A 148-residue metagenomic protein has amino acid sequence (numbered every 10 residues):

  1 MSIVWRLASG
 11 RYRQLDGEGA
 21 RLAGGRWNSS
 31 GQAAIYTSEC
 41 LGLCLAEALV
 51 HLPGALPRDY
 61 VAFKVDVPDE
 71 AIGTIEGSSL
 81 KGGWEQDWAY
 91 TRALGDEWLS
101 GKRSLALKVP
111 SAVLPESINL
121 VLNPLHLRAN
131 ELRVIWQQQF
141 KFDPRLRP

Functional and structural regions predicted by a protein language model:
S2-D16, S29-S30, A55-P148: Active-site and NAD+-binding cores of ADP-ribose-processing enzymes
G19: N-terminal glycine-/serine-/threonine-rich phosphate-binding loop
W27-E47, H51, V121-L125: Extended catalytic/binding region for NAD+/ADP-ribose chemistry, centered on the ART fold
